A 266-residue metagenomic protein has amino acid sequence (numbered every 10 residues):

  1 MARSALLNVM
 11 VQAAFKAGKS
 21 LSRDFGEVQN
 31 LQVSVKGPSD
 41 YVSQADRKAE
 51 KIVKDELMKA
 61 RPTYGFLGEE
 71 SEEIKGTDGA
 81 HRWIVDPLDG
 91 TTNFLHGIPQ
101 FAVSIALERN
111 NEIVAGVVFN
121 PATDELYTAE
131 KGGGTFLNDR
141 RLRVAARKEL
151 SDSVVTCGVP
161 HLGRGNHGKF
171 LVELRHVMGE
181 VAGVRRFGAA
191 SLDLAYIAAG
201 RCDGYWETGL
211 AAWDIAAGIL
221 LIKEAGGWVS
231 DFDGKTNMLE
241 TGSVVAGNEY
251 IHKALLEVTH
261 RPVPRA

Functional and structural regions predicted by a protein language model:
M1-L88, T236, Y250, E257 (+1 more regions): N-terminal subdomain of lithium-sensitive/metallo-dependent phosphomonoesterases centered on the IMPase/IPPase/PAP
M10, A14-A17, A49, G116 (+3 more regions): Small-residue (primarily alanine) positions within well-ordered alpha-helices, especially packing/interaction faces
L21, D46, L57, T91 (+6 more regions): Residue-level signal for inorganic ion chemistry
V28, F101, A129-G133, K223 (+1 more regions): A short, compositionally biased
R47, E70, P87-G90, F94 (+5 more regions): Generic detector of well-ordered alpha-helical packing
P62, G79-A80, N111-V114, L150-D152 (+1 more regions): Short coil/turn connectors at secondary-structure junctions
T77-N138: DPxDG-like acidic metal-binding loop motif
R143-A266: An extended, acidic
